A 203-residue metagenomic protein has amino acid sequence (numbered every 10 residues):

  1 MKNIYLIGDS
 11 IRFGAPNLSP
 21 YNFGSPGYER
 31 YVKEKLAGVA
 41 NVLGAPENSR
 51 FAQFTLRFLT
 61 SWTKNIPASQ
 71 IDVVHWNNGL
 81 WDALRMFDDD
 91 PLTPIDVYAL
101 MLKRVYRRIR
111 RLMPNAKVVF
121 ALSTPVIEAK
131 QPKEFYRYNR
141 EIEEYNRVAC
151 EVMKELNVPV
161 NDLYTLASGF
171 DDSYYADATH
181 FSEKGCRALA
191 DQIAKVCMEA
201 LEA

Functional and structural regions predicted by a protein language model:
M1-N48, Q53, S61-S69, V74 (+1 more regions): Serine-esterase "nucleophile elbow" of acetyl-processing enzymes
L6-I11, L36, G44-F51, D72-T93 (+4 more regions): Cell-envelope and extracellular/periplasmic
N41-L43, K117, N157-P159: Conserved beta-strand segments of alpha/beta enzyme cores
L59, L102-Y106, N146, C150: Generic structural signal for well-ordered alpha-helices, preferentially at hydrophobic/aromatic core positions
N65-Q70, L112-M113, A200: Glycine-rich phosphate-binding loop signature in dinucleotide/nucleotide-binding domains
N77-A83, Y106-E143: Active-site segments of SGNH/GDSL-like serine hydrolases that catalyze O-acetyl group transfer/hydrolysis on lipids
P91-K103, E141-N146: Charged helix-capping and loop-helix junction motifs
S123-A203: Catalytic His-Asp segment of secreted/periplasmic serine-dependent ester chemistry enzymes
